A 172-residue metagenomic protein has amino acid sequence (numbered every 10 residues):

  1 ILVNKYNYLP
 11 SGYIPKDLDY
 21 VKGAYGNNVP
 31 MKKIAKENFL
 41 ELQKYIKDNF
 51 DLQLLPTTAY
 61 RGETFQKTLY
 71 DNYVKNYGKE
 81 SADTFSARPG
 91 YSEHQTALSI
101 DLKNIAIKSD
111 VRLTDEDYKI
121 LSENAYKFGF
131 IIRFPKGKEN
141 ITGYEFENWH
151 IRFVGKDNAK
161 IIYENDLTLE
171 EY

Functional and structural regions predicted by a protein language model:
I1-Y172: Extracytoplasmic cell-surface/polysaccharide-interacting catalytic and binding patches
